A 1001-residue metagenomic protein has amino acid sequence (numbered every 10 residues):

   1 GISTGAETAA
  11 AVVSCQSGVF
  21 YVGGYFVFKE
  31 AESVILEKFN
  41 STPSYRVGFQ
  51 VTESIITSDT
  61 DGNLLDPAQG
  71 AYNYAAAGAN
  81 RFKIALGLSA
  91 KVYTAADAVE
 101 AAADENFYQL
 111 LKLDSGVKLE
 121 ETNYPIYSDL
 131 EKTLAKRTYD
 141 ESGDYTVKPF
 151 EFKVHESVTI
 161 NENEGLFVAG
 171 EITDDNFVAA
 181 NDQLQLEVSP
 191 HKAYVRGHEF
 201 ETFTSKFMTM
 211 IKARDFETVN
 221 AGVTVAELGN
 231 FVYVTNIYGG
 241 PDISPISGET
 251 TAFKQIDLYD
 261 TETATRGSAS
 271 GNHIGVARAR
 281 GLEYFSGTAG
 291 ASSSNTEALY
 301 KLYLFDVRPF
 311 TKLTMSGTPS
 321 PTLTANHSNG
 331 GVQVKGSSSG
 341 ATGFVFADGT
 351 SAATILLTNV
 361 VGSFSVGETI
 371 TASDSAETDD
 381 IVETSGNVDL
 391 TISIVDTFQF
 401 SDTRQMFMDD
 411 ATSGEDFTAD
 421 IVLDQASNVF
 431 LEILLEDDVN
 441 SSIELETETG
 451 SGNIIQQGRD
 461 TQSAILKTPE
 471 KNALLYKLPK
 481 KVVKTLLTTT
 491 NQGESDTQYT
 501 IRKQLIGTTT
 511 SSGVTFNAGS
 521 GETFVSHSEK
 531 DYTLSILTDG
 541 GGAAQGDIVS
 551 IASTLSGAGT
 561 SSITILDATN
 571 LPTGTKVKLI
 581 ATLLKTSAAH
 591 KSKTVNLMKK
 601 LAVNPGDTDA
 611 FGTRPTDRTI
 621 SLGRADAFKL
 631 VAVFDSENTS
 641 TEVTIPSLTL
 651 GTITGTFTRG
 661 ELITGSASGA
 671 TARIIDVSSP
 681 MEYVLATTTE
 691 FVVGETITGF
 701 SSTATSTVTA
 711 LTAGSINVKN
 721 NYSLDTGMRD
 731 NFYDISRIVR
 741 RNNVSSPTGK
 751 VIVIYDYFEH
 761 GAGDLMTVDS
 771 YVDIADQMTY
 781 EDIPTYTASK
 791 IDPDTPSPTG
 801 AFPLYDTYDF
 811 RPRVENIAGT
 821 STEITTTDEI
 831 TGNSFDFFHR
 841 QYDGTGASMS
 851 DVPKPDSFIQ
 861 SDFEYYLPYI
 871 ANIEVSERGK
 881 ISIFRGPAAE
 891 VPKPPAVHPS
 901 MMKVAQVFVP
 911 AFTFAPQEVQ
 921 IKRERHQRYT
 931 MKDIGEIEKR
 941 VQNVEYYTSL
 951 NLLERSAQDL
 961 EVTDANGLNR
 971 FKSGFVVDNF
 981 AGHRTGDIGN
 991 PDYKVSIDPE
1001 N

Functional and structural regions predicted by a protein language model:
G1-N1001: Subunit-assembly interface segments of extracellular/virion macromolecular structures
